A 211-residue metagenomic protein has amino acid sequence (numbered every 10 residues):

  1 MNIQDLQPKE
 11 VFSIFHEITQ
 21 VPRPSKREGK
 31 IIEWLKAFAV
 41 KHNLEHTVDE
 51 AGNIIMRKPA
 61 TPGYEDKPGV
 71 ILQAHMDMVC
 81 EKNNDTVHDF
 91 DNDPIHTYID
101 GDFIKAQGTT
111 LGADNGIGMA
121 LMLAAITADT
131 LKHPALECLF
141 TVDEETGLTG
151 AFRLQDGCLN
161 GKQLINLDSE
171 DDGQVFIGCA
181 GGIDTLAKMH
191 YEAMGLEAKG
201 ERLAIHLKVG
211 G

Functional and structural regions predicted by a protein language model:
M1-Q4, D114-G116, L136-E137, A193-G195: Short acidic/polar alpha-helix capping motifs at helix-coil junctions
N2-D102: Acidic/His- and Gly-rich active-site-bordering loop/insert found across diverse amide/peptide-bond hydrolases
H16-Q20, P24, V40-E45, T127-H133 (+3 more regions): Generic secondary-structure signature for well-ordered alpha-helical cores
P22, P94-H96, D100-T109, L136 (+1 more regions): Midchain, well-structured core segments that form catalytic/ion-binding scaffolds
D49, Q73, T141, K208-G210: Generic beta-strand/beta-sheet core signal
Y64-F140, E145, F152-K162: Active-site metal-coordination/substrate-binding segment of hydrolases, especially metallo-dependent peptidases
